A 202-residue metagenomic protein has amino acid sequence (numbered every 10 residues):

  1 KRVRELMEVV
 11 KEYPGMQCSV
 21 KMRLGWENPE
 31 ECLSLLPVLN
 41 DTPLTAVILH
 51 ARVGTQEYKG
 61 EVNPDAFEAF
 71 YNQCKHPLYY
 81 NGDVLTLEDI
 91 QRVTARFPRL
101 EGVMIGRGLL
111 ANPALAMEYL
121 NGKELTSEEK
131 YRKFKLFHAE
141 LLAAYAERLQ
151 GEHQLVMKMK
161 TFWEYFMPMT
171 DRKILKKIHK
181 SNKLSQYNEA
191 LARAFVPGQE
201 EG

Functional and structural regions predicted by a protein language model:
K1-G202: Flavin-dependent oxidoreductase catalytic cores
